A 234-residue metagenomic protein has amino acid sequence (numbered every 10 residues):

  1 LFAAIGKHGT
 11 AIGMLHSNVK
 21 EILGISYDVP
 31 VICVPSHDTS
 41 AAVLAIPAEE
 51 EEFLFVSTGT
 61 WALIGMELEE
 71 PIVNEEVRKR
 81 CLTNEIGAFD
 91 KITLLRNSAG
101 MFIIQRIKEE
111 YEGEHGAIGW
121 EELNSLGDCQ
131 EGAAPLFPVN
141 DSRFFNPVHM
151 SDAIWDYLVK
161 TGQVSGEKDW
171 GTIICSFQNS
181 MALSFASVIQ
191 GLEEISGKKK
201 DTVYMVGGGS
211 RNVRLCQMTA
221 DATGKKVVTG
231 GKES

Functional and structural regions predicted by a protein language model:
L1-I12: A conserved helix-loop-beta module that forms one wall/lid of the active-site cleft in ATP-utilizing catalytic domains
T10, G209-S210: Short, surface-exposed acidic/glycine-rich loop or hinge patches that mediate macromolecular interfaces
S17-V203, R211-E233: Active-site core segments that coordinate phosphate-bearing ligands/cofactors across diverse enzyme families
